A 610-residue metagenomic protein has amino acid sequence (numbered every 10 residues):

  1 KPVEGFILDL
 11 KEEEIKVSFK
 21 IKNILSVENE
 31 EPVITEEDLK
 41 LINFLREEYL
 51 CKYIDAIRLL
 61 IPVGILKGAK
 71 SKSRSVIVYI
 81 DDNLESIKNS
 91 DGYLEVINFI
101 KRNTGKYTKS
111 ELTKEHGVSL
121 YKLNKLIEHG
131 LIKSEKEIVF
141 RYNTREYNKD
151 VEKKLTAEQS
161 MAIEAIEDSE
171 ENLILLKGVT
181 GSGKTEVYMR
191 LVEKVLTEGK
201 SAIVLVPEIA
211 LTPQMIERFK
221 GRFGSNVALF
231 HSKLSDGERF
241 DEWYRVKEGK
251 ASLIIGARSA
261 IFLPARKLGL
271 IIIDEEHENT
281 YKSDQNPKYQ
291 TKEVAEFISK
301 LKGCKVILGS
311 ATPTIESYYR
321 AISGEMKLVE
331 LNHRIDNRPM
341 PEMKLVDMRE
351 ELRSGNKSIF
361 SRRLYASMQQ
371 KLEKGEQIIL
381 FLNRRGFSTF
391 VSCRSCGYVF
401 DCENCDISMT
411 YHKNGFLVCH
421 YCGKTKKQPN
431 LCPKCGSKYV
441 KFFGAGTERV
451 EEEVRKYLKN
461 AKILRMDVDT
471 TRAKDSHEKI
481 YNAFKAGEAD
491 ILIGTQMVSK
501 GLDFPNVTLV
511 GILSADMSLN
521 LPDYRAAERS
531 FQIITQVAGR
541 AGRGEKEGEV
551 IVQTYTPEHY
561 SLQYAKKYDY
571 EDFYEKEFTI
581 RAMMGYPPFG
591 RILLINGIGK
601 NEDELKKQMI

Functional and structural regions predicted by a protein language model:
K1-S310, I322-R338: Accessory, non-ATPase domains that flank or precede helicase/AAA+ motor cores in DNA-metabolism machines
K1-V33, K109, F416-Y421, C435-V440 (+2 more regions): Conserved nucleotide-binding/hydrolysis modules and their immediate coupling elements across P-loop/ASCE NTPase motors
I203, F223-L234, E403-N404, T410 (+1 more regions): Conserved RecA-like helicase motor-core motifs
S235-V246, R465, T471-G494: Conserved helicase ATPase core of P-loop NTP-dependent helicases/translocases
D274-K288, K292-E293, K485-D490, T495-G544 (+2 more regions): Conserved RecA-like helicase motor core of SF1/SF2 enzymes
F297-I298, K305-L308, T314-R394: Conserved interdomain linker/interface between the two RecA-like ATPase lobes of SF2 helicase motors
R320-S323, E547-M584: A conserved SF2-helicase RecA2
L364, E373-Y457: Cys/His-rich short segments
